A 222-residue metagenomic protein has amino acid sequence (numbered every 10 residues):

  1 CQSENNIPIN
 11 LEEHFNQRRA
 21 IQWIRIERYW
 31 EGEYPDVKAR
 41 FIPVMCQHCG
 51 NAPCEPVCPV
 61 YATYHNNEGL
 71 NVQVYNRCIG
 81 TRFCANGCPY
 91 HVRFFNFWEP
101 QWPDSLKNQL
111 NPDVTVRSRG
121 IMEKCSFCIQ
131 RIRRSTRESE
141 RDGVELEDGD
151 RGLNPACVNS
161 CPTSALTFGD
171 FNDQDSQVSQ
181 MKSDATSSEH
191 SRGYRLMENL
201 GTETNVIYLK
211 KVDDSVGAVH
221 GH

Functional and structural regions predicted by a protein language model:
Q2-H222: Non-ligating segments of multi-cofactor redox enzymes
